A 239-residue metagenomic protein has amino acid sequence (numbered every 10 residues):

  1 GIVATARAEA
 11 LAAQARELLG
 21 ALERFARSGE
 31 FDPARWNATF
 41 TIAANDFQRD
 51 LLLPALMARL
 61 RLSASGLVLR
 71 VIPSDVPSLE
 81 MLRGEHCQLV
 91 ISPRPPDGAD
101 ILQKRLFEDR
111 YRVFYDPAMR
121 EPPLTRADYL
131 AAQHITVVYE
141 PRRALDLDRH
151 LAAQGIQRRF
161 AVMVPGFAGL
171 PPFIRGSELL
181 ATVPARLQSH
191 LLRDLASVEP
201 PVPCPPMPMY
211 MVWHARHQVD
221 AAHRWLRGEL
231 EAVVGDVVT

Functional and structural regions predicted by a protein language model:
I2-A34: Alpha-helical "hinge/linker" immediately C-terminal to small N-terminal DNA-binding modules
A13, E17, A55-R59, V76-Y111 (+2 more regions): Short beta-strand-centered segments that line the small-molecule binding cleft or hinge of alpha/beta clamshell
P33-A34, G98-H134, H223-R224: Flexible hinge/capping segments at coil-to-helix
R35-P96, V164: Central regulatory/effector-binding core of bacterial HTH transcription factors
D50-L52, E121, R126, S197-V238: A late-sequence structural motif
D75-S78, R83-C87, P93, E140-V198: Hydrophobic hinge/microswitch elements
P93, R120-R126, A132-Q154, V219-H223 (+2 more regions): Secondary-structure junction motif
G98-R105, D109, A168-Q218: Beta-alpha-beta core module
